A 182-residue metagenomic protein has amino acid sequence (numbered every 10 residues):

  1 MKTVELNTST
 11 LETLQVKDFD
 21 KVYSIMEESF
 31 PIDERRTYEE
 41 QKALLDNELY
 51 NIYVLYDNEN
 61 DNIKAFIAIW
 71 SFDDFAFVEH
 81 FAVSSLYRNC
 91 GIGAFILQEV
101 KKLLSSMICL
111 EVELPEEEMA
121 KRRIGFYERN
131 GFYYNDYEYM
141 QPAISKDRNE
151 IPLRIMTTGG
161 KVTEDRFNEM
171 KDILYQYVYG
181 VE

Functional and structural regions predicted by a protein language model:
M1-R36, L153, D165-E182: Short amphipathic alpha-helix that is part of the acyltransferase structural core
E28-N58: Active-site rim helix/loop that mediates acceptor-substrate recognition in acyltransferases
Y50, E150-I155: Short hydrophobic/aromatic beta-strand or adjacent loop that forms the aromatic wall/cage of a ligand/substrate-binding
V54, D61-S71, F75-A82: Conserved beta-strand in the GNAT
V83, N89-K102: Conserved acetyl-CoA-binding loop-helix of GNAT-fold acetyltransferases
L104-M119: Conserved GNAT acetyl-CoA-binding A-motif
E111, I124, E128-R148: Conserved catalytic-core motifs of GNAT/GCN5-like acyltransferases
I155-V162: Conserved beta strand-loop-helix elements of the APE1-like EEP
